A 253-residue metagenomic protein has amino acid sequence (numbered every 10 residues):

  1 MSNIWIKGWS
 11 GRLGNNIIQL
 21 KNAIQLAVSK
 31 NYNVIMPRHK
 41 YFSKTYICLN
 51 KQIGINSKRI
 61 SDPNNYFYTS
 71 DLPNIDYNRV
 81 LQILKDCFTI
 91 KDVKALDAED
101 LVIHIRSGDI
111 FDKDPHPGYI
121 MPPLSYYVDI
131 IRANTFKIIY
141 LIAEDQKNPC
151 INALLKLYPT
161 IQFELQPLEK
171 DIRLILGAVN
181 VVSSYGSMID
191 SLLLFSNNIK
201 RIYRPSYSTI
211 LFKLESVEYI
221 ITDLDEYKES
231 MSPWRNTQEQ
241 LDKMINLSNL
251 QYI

Functional and structural regions predicted by a protein language model:
N3, V34, R38-K137, P149 (+1 more regions): Secretory-pathway luminal glycosyltransferase catalytic domains
W5-I6, N33-R38, V102-H104, Y140-I142 (+2 more regions): A structural signal for short, well-ordered beta-strand segments and their strand-loop junctions that often border
I6-G11, A178-N180: A short glycine/serine-rich beta->alpha loop
G8-I18, D112, G118-M121: A short, glycine/small-residue-rich beta-strand->loop->alpha-helix junction that serves as a flexible
S10, S107-D109, A143-Q146: Short, flexible loop/turn elements at secondary-structure junctions
I18, A23-K30, R38, A95-E99 (+7 more regions): Catalytic phosphate/metal-binding cores of nucleic-acid and nucleotide-processing enzymes, i.e., regions that mediate
I24, V128-I131, N152, L193: Non-transmembrane alpha-helical segments in soluble domains of secreted/periplasmic/extracellular proteins
F136-I221: Donor-binding and catalytic core of enzymes assembling or modifying cell-surface/extracellular glycoconjugates
